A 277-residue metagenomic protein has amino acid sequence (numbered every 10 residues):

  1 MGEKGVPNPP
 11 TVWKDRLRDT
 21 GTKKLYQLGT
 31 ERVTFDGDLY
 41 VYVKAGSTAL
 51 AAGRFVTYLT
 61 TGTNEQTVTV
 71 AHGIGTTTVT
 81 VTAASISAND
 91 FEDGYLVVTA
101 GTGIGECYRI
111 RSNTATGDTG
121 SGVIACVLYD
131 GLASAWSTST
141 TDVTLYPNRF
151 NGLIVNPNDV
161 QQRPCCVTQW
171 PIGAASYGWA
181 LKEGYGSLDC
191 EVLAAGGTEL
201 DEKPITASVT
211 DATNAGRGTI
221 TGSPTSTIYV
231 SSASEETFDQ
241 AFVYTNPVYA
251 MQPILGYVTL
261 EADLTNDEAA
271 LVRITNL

Functional and structural regions predicted by a protein language model:
M1-T80, I86-A88, G103-L277: Extracellular receptor-binding modules and their adjoining Ser/Thr/Gly/Asp/Asn-rich linkers
D90-T102: Short, acidic/charged, Gly/Pro-enriched secondary-structure junctions
